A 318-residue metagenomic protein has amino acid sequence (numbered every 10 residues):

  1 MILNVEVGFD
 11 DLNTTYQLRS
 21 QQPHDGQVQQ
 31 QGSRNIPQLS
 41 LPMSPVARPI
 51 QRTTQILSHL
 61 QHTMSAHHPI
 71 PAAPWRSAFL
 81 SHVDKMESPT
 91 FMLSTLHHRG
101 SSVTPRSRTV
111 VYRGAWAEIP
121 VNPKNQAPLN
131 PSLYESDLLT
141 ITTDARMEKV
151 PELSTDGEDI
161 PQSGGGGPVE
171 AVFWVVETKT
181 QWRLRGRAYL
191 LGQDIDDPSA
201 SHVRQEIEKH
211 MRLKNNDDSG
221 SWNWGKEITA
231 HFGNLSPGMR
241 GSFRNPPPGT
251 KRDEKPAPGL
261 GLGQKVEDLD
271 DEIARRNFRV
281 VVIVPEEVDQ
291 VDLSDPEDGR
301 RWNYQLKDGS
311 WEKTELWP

Functional and structural regions predicted by a protein language model:
M1-P42: Intrinsically disordered, low-complexity basic segments at termini and long loops, enriched in Pro/Gly and/or Arg/Ser
S44-P318: Binding-site signature for planar aromatic cofactors or substrates
